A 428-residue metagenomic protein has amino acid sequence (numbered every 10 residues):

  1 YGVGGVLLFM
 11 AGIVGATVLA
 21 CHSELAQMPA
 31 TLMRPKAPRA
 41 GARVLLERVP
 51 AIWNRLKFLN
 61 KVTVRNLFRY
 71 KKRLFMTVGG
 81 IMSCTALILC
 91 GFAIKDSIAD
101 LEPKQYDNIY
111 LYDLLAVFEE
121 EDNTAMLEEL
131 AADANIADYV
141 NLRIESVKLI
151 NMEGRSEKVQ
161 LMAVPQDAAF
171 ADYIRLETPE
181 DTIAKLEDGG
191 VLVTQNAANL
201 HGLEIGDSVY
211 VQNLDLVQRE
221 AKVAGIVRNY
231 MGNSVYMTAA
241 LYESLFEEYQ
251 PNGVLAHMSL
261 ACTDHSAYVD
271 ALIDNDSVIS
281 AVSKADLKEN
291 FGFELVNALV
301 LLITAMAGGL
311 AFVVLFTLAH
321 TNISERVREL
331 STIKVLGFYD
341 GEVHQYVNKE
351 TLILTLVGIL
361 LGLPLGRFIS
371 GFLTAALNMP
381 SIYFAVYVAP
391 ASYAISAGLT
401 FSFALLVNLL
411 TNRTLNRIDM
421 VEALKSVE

Functional and structural regions predicted by a protein language model:
Y1-A42: Hydrophobic alpha-helical segments
Y1-V3, H22-S23, Q345-Y346, I359-E422: Short helix-loop junctions at transmembrane helix boundaries
Q27-V44, T414-E428: Short cytosolic juxtamembrane segments of multi-pass membrane proteins
V49, F58-D188, Q195-N196, D207: Juxtamembrane segments of multi-pass membrane proteins
I94, I98-P103, H265, D270-A311 (+2 more regions): Peri-transmembrane interface segments
I109-Y110, K185, I226-C262: Small-residue transmembrane helix packing/gating motifs
T182-A240: Hydrophobic secondary-structure segments that place a key small or acidic residue at a functional site
V314-I353: Interfacial "coupling" helices/loops that link adjacent transmembrane helices in transporter permeases
